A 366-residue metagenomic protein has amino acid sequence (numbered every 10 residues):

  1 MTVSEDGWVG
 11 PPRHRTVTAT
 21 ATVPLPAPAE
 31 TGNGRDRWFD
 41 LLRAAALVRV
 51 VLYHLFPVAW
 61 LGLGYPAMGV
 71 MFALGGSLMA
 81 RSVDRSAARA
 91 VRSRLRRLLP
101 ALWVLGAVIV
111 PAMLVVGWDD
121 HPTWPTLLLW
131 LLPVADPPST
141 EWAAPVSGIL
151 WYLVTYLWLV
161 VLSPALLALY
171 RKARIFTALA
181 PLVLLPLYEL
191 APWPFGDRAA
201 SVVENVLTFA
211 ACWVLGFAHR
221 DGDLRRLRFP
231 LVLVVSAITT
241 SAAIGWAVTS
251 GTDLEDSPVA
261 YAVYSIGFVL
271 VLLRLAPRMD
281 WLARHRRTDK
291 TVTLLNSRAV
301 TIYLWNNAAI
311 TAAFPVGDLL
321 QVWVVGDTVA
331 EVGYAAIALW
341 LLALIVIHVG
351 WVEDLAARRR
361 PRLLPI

Functional and structural regions predicted by a protein language model:
T2-I366: Alpha-helical transmembrane segments and their immediate juxtamembrane cytosolic regions
